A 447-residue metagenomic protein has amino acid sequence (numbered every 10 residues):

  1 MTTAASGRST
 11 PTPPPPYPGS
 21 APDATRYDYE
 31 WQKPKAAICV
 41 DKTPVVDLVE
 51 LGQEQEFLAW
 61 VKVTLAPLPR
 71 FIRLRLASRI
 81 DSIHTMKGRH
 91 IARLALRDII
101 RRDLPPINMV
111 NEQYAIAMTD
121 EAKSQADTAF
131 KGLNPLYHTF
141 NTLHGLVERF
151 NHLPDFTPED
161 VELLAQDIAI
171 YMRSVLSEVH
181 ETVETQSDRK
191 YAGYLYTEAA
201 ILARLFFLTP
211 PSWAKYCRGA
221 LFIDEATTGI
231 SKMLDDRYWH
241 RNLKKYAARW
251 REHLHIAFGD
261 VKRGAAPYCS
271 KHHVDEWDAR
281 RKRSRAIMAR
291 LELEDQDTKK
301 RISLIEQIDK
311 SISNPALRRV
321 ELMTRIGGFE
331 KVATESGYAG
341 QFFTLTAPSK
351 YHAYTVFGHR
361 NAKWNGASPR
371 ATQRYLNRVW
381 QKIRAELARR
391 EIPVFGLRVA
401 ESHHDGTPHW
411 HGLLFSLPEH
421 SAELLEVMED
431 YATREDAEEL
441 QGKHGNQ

Functional and structural regions predicted by a protein language model:
M1-T407, F415-Q447: Positively charged, glycine-rich low-complexity segments
